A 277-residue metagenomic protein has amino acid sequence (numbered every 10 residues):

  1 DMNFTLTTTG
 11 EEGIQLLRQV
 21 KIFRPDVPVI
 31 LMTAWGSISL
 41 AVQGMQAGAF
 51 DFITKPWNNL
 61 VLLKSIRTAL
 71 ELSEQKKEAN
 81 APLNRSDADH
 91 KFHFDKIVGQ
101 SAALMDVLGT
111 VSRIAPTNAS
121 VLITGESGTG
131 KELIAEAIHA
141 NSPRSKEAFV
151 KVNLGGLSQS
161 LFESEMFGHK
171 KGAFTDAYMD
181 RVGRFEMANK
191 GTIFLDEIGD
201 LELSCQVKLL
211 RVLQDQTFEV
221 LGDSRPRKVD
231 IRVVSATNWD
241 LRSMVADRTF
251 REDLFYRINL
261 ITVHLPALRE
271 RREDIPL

Functional and structural regions predicted by a protein language model:
D1-T5, T33, E197: Active-site residues of response regulator receiver
N3, F23, W35-G36, A47 (+3 more regions): Short, conserved "switch-loop" micro-motifs in signal-transduction and mechanochemical regulators
N3, T9-P25, Q43: Short amphipathic alpha-helix used as the core "switch/output" element in two-component signaling
Q19-D26, A47, N141-R144: Conserved phosphotransfer cores of two-component systems
I38-S39, N59-I97: Conserved ASCE P-loop NTPase core motifs with emphasis on AAA+ ATPases
L60, K64-S73, A102, S142-E147 (+2 more regions): Nucleotide-binding/hydrolysis machinery
R85-K228, V233-W239, M244, L268: AAA+ ATPase active-site-proximal loops
